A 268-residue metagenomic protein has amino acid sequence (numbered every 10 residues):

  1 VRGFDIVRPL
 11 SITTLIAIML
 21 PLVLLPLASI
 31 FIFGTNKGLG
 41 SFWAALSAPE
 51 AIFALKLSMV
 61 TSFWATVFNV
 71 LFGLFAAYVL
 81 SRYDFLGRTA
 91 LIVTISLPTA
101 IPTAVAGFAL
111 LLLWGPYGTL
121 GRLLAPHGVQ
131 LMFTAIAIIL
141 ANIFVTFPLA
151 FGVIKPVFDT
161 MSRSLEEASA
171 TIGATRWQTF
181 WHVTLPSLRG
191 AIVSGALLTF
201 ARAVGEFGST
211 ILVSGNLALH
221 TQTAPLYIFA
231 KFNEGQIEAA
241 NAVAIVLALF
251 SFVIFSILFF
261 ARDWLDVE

Functional and structural regions predicted by a protein language model:
F4-G38, S47-D159, V183, S187-G208 (+2 more regions): Membrane-water interface segments at the C-terminal ends of transmembrane alpha-helices in multi-pass inner-membrane
L86, A174-R176: Short coil/turn motifs that cap or connect alpha-helices
L165, A261-E268: Short cytosolic juxtamembrane segments of multi-pass membrane proteins
S169: The alpha-helix within a helix-turn-helix
I172-G173, P186: Glycine/proline-centered hinge or cleavage motifs at structural transition points of membrane proteins
L212-T221: Juxtamembrane non-transmembrane "cap" segments at the membrane-aqueous interface of multi-pass membrane proteins
